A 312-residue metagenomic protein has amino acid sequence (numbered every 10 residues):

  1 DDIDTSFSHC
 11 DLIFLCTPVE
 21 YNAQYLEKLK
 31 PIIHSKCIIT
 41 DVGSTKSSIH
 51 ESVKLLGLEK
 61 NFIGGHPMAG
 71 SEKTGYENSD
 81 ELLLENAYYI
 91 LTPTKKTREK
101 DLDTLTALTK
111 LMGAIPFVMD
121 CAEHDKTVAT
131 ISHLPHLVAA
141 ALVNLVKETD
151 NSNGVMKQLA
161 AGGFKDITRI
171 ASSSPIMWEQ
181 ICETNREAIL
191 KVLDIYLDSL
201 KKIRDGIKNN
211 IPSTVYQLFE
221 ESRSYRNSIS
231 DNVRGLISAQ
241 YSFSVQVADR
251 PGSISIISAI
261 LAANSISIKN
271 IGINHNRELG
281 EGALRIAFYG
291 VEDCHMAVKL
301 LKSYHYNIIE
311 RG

Functional and structural regions predicted by a protein language model:
D1-I3, F117-V118: Short acidic-hydrophobic, aromatic-tinged amphipathic segments that line or gate anion-handling sites
I3-I38: Rossmann-like NAD(P)-binding element
C16-P18, G43, P93: Glycine-rich, N-terminal phosphate-binding loop of Rossmann-like dinucleotide-binding domains
E27-E77: Rossmann-like NAD(P)(H) cofactor-binding subdomain of soluble oxidoreductases
L83-I170: Internal alpha-helical scaffold of NAD(P)-dependent oxidoreductase catalytic cores
S152-S222: Interdomain hinge/lid region at the active-site interface of Rossmann-like NAD(P)-dependent oxidoreductases
Y225-G312: A conserved regulatory-domain signal marking ACT and ACT-like small-molecule sensing domains and adjacent regulatory
